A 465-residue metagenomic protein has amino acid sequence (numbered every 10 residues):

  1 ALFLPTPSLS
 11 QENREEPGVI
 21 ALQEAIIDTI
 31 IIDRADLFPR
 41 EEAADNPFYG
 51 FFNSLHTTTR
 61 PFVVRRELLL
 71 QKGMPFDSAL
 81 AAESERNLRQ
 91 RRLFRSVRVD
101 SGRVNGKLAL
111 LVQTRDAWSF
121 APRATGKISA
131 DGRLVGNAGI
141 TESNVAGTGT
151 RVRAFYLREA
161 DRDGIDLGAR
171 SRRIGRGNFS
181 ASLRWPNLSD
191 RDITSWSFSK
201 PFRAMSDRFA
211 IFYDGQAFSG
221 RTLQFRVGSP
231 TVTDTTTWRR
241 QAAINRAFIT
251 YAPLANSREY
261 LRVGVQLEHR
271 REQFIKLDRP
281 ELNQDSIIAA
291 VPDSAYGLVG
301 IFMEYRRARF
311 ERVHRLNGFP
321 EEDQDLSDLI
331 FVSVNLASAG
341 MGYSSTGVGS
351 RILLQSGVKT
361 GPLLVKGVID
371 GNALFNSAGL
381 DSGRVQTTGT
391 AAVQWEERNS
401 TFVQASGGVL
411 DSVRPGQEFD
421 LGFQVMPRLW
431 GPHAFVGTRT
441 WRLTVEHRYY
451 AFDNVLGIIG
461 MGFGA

Functional and structural regions predicted by a protein language model:
L9-S10, L55, G460-A465: Short, intrinsically disordered, charge-balanced linker/junction segments flanking boundaries in proteins
Q11-E142, R153-L157, R162-S171, R184 (+2 more regions): Periplasmic polypeptide-binding modules associated with outer-membrane biogenesis and secretion
Q113-F310, L329-F331, Q355-L443: Gram-negative/organellar outer-membrane beta-barrel architecture
E311-D323, V455-G460: Short helix/loop segment immediately N-terminal to the Walker
L326-V334, G460-A465: Catalytic-site beta-strand/loop segments enriched in glycine and acidic/polar residues
Y343-G347, L353-Q355: Hard-cation-handling environments
R442-Y450: Solvent-exposed beta-strand/coil patches in large extracellular/periplasmic or lumenal scaffold regions
